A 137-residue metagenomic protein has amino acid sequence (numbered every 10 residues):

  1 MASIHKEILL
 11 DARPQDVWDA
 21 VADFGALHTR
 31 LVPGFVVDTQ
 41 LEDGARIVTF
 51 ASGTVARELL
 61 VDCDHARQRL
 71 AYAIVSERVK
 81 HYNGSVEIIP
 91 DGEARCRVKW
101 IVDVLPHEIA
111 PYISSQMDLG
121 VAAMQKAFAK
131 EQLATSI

Functional and structural regions predicted by a protein language model:
M1-D38: Hydrophobic ligand-binding cavity/cleft-lining segments
E7-D11, T49, L59, E87: Generic structural detector for well-ordered beta-strands
L10-A12, F50, I74, V104: Short beta-strand-to-loop capping motifs
D11-Q15, D62-A66, I88-R97: A short, structured loop/turn motif at beta-sheet edges
D16-W18, E58, L70, Y82 (+1 more regions): Short acidic, gly/pro-rich beta-turn/loop elements at beta-sheet edges and active-site/ligand-binding grooves
G25-R78, N83, R97, L119 (+1 more regions): Glycine-rich portal/gate segments that line the openings of hydrophobic small-molecule binding cavities
V75-A127, T135-I137: Beta-strand/loop substructures that line and gate deep hydrophobic ligand-binding cavities in soluble
